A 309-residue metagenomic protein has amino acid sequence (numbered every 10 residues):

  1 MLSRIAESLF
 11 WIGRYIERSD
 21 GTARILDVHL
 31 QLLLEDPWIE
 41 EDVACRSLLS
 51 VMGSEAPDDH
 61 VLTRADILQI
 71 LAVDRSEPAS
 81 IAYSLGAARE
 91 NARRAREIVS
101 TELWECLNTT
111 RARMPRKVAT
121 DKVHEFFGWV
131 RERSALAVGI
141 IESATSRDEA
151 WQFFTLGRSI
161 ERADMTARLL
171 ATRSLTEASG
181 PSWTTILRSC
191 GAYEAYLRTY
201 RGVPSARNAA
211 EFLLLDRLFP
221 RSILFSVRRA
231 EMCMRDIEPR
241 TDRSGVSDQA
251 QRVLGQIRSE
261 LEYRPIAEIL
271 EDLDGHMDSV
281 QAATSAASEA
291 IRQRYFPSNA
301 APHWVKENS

Functional and structural regions predicted by a protein language model:
M1-S309: Alpha-helical transmembrane segments and their helix-helix packing motifs
